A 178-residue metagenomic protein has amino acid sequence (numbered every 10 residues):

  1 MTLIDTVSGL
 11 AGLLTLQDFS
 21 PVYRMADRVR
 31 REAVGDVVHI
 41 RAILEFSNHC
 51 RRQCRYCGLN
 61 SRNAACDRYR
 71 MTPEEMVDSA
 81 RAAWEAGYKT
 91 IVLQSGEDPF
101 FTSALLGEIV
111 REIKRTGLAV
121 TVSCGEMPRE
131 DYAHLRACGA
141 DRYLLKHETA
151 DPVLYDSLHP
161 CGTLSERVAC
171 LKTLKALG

Functional and structural regions predicted by a protein language model:
M1-Q53: Flexible, acidic/Gly-rich N-terminal and inter-domain linker regions that tether and position cofactor-handling modules
Q53, C57-N60: Cys/His-rich metal-chelating microdomains
S61-V77, A83-A104, I109-L177: Core AdoMet radical
